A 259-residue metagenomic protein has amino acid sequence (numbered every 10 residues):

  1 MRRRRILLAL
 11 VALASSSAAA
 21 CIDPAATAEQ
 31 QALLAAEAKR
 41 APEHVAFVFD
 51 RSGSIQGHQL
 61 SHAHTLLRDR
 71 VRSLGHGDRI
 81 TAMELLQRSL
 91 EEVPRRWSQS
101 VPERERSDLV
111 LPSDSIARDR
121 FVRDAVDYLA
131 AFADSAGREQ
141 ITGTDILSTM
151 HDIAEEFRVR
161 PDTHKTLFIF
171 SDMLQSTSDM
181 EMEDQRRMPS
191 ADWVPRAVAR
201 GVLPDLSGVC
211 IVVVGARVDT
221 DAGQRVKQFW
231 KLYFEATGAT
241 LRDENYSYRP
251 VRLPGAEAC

Functional and structural regions predicted by a protein language model:
R3-L8: N-terminal export leaders
A9-S17: Bacterial N-terminal signal peptides
C21-P24: Bacterial signal peptide processing site
A38-S113, T166-F168: Von Willebrand factor
A41-S54, Y128-A136, I211-G215: Acidic/histidine-rich, surface-exposed loop or edge segments in extracytoplasmic proteins
R106-H164: Von Willebrand factor
L174-Q228: VWA/integrin I-like adhesion module and closely mimicked acidic/polar interface patches used
V218-C259: A cross-kingdom marker for long, charged
